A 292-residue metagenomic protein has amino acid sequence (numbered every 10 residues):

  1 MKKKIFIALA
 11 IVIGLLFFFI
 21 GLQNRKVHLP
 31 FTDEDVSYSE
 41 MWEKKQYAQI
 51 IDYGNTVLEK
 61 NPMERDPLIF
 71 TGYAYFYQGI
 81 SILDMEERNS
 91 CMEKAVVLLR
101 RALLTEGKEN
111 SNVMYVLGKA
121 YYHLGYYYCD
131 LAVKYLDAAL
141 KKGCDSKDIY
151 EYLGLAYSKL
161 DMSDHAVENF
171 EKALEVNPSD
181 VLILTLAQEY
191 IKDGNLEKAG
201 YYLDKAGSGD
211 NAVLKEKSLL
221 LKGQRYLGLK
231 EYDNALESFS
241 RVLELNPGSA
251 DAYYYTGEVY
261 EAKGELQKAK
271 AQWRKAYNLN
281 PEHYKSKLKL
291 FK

Functional and structural regions predicted by a protein language model:
K2-T105, E109: N-terminal leader/linker segments that initiate helical-solenoid repeat arrays
P30-F31, R65-D66, E109-N112, S146-D148 (+4 more regions): Helix-start (N-cap) detector for alpha-helical repeat units in TPR-like alpha-solenoids, especially tetratricopeptide
S39, Y73, Y77-I80, K119 (+5 more regions): Residue-level recognition of tetratricopeptide repeat
E43, Y77, S81, H123-G125 (+5 more regions): Register position in tetratricopeptide repeats
L58-E59, V97-T105, D137-K141, E171-E175 (+3 more regions): Conserved structural position within tetratricopeptide repeats
F70, V116, I149-Y152, T185-L186 (+3 more regions): Canonical tetratricopeptide repeat
